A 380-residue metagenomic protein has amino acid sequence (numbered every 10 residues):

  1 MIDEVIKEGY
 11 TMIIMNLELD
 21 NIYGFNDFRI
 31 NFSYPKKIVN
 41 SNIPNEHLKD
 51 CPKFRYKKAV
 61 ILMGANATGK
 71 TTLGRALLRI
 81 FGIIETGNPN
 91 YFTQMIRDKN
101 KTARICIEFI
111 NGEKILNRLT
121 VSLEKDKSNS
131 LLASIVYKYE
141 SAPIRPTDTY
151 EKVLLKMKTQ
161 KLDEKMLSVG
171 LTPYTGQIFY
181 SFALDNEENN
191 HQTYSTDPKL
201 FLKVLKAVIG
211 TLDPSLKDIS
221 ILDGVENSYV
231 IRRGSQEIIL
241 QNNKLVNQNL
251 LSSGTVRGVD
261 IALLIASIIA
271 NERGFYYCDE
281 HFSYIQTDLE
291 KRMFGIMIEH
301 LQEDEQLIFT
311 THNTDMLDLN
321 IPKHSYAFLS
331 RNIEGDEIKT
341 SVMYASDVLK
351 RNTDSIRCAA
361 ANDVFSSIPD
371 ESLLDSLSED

Functional and structural regions predicted by a protein language model:
I2-L78: Pre-Walker A-like glycine/lysine-rich segment at the N-terminus of P-loop NTPase domains
I2-N16, R292-D380: C-terminal lobe/lid and adjacent interdomain/linker elements of RecA-like ASCE P-loop ATPase modules
I2-N31, F81-N271, I356-S367, S376-D380: Phosphate-coordinating catalytic segments in nucleotide- and nucleic-acid-processing enzymes
G69, G254, I285: Conserved glycine(s) of the Walker
F275-Y277: Walker B motif beta-strand of ABC-family P-loop ATPases
D279-H281: Walker B catalytic acidic pair
S283-I285, M316: ABC ATPase nucleotide-binding domain "signature" loop
Q286-T287, K291: Conserved D-loop-proximal element of ABC-family nucleotide-binding domains
